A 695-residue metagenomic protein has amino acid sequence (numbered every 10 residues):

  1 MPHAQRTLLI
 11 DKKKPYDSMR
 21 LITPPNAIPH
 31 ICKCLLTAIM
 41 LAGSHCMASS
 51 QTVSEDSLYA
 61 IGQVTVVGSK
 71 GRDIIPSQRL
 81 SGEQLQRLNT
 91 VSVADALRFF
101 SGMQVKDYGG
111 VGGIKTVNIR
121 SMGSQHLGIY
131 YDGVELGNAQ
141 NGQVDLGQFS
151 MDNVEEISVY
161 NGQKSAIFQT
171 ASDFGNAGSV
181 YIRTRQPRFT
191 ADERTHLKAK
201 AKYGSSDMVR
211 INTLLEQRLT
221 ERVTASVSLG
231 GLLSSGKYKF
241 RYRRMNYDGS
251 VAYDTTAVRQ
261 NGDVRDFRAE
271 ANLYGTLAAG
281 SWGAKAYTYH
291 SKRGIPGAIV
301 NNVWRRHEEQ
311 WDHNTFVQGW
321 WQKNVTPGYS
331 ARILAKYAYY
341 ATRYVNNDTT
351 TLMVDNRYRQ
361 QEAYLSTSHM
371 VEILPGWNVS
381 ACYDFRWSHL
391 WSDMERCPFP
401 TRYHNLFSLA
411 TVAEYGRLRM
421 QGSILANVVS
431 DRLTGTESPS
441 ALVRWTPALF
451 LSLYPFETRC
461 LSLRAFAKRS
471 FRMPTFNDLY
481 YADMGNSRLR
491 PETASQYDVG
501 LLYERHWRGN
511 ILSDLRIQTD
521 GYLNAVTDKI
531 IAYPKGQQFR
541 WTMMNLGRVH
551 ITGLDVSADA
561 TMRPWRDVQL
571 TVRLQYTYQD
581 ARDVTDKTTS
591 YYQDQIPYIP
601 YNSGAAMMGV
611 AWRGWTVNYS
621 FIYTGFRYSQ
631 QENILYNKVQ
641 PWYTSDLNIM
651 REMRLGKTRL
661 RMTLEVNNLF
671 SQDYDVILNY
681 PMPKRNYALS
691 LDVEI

Functional and structural regions predicted by a protein language model:
L58-L88, T116: N-terminal periplasmic "start-of-domain" segments of outer-membrane beta-barrel proteins
R98-N138: Extracytoplasmic beta-strand/coil segments of soluble accessory domains associated with Gram-negative outer-membrane
M151-K198: A beta-strand signature from Gram-negative outer-membrane beta-barrel systems, especially the internal plug domain
Y181, L214-E309: Periplasmic-side early beta-strands and strand-to-turn transitions of outer-membrane beta-barrels
T256, Q260-D266, A279-A331, Y337-Y364 (+2 more regions): Flexible loop and strand-edge segments within Gram-negative outer membrane beta-barrel domains
G328, R332-Y344, L463-F466, E492-T552 (+1 more regions): Membrane-embedded beta-barrel scaffold of Gram-negative outer-membrane proteins
L374-D384, S388, S392-N524, M607: Structural signature of Gram-negative outer-membrane beta-barrels, strongest in the C-terminal barrel of TonB-dependent
R417-M420, R516-A525, T542-Y628, R659: Gram-negative outer-membrane beta-barrel transporters
